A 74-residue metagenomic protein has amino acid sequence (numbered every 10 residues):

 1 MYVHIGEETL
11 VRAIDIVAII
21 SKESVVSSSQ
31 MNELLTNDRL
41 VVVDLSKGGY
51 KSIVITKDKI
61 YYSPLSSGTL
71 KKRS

Functional and structural regions predicted by a protein language model:
M1-S74: Eukaryotic intrinsically disordered, low-complexity regulatory linkers and tails enriched in Ser/Thr/Pro
